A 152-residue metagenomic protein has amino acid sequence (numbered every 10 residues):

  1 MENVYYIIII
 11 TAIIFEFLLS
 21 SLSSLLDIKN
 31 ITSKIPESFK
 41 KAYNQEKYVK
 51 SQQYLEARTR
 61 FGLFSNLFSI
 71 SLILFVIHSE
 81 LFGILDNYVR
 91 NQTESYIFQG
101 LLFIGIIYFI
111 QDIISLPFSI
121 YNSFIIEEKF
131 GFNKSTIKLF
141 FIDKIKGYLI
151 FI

Functional and structural regions predicted by a protein language model:
M1-I152: Hydrophobic or amphipathic, alpha-helical segments that drive membrane association/targeting
